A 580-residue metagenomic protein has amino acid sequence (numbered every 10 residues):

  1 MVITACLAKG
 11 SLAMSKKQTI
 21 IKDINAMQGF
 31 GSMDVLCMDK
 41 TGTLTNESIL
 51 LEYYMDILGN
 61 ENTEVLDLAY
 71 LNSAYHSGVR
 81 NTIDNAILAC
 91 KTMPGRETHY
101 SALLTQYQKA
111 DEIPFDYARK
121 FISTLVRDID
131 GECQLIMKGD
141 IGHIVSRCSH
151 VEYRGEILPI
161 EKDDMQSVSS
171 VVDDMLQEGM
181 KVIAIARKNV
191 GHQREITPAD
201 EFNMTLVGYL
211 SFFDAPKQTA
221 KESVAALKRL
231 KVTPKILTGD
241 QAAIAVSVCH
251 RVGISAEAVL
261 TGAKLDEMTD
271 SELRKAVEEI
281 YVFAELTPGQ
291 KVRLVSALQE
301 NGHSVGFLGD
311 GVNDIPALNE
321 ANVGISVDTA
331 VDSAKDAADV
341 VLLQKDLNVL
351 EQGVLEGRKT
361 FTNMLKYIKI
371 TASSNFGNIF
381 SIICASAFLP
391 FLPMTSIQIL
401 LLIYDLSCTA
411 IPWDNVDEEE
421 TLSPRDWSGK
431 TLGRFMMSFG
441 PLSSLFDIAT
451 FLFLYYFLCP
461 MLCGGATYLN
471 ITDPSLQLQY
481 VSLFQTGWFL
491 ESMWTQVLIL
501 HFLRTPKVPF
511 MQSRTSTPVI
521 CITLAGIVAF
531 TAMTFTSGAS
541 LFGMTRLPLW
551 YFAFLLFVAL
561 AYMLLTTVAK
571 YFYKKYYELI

Functional and structural regions predicted by a protein language model:
M1, L7-K9, V252, A256-F307 (+3 more regions): Membrane-embedded transport module
M1-K16, K228, P234-Q241, Y367-N375 (+2 more regions): Hydrophobic alpha-helical segments characteristic of transmembrane helices in integral membrane transporters
M1-V35, L210, L227, S296 (+2 more regions): Hydrophobic alpha-helical transmembrane segments
V2-K9, I49-Y53, I83-A89, N319 (+3 more regions): Re-entrant/interfacial helical elements at transmembrane boundaries that shape and gate the permeation pathway
G29-L206, F212, A225, P234 (+4 more regions): Cytosolic catalytic regions of ATP/NTP-dependent phosphoryl-transfer enzymes
K221-S223, K228-R229, Q241-V252, G289-A297 (+1 more regions): Acidic, divalent-metal-coordinating active-site segment for phosphoryl/phosphodiester hydrolysis, typified by short
C459-C463, Q485-I580: C-terminal transmembrane module of polytopic membrane proteins
